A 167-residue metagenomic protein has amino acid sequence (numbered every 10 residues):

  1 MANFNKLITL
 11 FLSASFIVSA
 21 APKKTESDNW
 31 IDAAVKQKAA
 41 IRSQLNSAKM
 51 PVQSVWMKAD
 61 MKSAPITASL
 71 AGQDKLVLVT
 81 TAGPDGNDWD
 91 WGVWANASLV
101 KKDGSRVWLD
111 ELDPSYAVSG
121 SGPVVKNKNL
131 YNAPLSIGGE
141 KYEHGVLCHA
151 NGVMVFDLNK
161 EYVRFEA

Functional and structural regions predicted by a protein language model:
M1-I8: Bacterial N-terminal signal peptides that target proteins for export
A2, S19-P22: Glycine-centered signal
I8-L12, N96: A ubiquitous, low-specificity "background" feature that marks scattered single residues across proteins without
F11-A20: Hydrophobic h-region of N-terminal signal peptides that target proteins for export in Gram-negative bacteria
T25-E166: Gly-Asp-aromatic-enriched flexible segments
